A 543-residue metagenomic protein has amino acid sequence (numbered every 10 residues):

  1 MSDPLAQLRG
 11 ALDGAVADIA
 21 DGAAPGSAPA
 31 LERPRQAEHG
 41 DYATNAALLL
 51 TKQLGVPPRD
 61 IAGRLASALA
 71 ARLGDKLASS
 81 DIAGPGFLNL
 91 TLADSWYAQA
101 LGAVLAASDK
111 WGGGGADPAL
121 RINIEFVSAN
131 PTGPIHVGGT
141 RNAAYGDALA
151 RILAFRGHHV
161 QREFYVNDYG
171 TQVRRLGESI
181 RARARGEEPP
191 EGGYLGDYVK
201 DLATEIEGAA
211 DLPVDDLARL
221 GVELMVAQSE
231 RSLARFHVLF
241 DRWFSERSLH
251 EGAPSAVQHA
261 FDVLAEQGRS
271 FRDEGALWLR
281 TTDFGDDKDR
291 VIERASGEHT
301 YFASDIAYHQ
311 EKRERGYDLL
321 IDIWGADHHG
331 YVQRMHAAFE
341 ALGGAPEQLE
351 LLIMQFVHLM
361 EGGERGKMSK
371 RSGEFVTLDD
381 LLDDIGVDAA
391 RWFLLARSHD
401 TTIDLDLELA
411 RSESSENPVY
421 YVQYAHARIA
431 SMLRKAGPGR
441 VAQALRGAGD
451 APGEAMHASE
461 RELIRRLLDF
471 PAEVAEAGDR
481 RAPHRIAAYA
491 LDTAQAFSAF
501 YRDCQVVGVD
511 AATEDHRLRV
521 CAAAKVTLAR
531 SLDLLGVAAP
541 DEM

Functional and structural regions predicted by a protein language model:
M1-A98, L105-M543: Non-catalytic interaction-recognition regions
